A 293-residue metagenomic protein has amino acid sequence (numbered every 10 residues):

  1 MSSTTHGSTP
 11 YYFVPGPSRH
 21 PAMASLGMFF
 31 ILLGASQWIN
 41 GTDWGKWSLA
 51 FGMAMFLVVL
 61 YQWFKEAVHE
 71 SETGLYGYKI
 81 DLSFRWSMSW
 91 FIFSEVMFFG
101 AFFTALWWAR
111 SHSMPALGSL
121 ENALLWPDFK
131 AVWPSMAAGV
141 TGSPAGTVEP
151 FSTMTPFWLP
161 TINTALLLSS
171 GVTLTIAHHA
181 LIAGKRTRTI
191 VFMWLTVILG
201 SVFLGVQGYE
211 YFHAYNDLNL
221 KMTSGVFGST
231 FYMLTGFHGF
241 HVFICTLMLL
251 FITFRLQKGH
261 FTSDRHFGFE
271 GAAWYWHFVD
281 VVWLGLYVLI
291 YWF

Functional and structural regions predicted by a protein language model:
M1-F293: ...captures the hydrophobic TM-helix bundle architecture rather than a specific catalytic motif, and can also fire on
